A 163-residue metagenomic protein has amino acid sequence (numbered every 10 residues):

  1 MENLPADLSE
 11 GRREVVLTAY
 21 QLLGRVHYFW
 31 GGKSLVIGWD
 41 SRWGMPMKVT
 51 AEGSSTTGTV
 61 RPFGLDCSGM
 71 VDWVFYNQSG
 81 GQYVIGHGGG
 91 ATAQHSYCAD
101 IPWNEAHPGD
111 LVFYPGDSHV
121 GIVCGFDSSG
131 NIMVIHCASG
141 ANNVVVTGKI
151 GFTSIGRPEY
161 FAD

Functional and structural regions predicted by a protein language model:
M1-S68, W73-G81: N-terminal capping segments
F29, G69-W73, D110-Y114, V120-V123 (+1 more regions): Structural recognition of the beta-strand scaffold that forms the well-ordered cores of secreted hydrolase catalytic
G86-P102, G116-D163: Aromatic- and glycine-rich peptidoglycan recognition patches
E105-H107: Short, well-ordered loop/turn sites that connect or cap secondary structure elements
